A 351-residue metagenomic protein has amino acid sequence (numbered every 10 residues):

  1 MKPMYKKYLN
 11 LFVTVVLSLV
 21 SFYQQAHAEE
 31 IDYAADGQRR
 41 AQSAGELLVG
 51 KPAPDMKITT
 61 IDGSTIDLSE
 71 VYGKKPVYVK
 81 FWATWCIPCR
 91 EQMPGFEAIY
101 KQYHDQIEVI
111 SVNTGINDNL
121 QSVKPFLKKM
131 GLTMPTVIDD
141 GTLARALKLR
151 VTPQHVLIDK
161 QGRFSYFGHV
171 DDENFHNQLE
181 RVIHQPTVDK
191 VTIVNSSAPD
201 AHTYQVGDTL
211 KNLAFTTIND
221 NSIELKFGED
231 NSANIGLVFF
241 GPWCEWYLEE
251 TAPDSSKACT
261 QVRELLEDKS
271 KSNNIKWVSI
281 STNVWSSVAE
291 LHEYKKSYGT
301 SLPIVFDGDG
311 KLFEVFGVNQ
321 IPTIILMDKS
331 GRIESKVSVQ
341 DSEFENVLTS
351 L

Functional and structural regions predicted by a protein language model:
K2-F12, M134: Bacterial N-terminal signal peptides that target proteins for export
F12-S21: Bacterial N-terminal signal peptides
A26-A28: Boundary at the C-terminal end of the N-terminal hydrophobic targeting segment
I31-R39, D159-T209, Q320, L326-L351: Thiol-/selenol-based redox modules, centered on thioredoxin-like and closely related oxidoreductase domains
M56-V77, N212-G236, E264-E267: A short beta-strand-turn-helix
Y78-V79, V109, H155, G236-L237 (+2 more regions): Hydrophobic beta-strand anchors of alpha/beta hydrolase catalytic cores
F81-A98, F239-V262: Conserved redox-active cysteine motifs that mediate thiol-disulfide chemistry, especially di-cysteine Cys-X(1-2)-Cys
K124-K160, V278, A289-M327: Short, internal strand/loop/helix patches that form the active-site neighborhood or redox-interaction surface
